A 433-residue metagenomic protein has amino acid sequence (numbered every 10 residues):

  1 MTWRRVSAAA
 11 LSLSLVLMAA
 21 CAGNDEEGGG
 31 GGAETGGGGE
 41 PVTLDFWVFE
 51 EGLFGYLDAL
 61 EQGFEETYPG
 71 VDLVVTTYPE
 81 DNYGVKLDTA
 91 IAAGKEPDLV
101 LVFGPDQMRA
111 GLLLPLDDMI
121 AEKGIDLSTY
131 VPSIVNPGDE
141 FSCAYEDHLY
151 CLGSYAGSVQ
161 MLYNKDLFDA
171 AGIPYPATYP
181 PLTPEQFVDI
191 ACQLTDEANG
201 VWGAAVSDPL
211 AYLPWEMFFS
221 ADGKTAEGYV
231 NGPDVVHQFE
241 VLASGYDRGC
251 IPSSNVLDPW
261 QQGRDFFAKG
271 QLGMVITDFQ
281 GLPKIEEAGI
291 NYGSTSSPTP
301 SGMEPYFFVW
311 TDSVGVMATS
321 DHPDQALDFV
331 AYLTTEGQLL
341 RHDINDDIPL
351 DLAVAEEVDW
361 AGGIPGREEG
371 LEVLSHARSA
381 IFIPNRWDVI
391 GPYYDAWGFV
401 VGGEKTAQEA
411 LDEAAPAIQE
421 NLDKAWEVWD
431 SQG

Functional and structural regions predicted by a protein language model:
T2-A9, L13, C21-A110, K123-S128 (+6 more regions): Conserved N-terminal structural module of periplasmic/extracytoplasmic solute-binding proteins
Y68-T77, G172-T178, A226-E227, S244-L257 (+2 more regions): A local structural motif
T77-K86, P180-Q186, S254-A268: Short helix-initiation/N-cap motifs at beta->coil->alpha
D98-L101, G273-T277: Paired acidic/hydrophobic, glycine-rich loop segments that form the ligand-binding mouth/hinge of periplasmic-binding
G104-S158, G293-T295: Hinge/lid segment of periplasmic solute-binding proteins
D117-I134, A177-P180, A198, M217-E240 (+3 more regions): Short, solvent-exposed loop/beta-turn-alpha elements that line the ligand-binding surface or hinge of extracytoplasmic
A121, G281-N291, P300-D395, A425-G433: C-terminal lobe and pocket-closing loops of periplasmic/extracytoplasmic Venus-flytrap solute-binding proteins
V188-Q193, E227-P259: Glycine-centered hinge/linker elements that transmit conformational signals in sensory and ligand-binding systems
